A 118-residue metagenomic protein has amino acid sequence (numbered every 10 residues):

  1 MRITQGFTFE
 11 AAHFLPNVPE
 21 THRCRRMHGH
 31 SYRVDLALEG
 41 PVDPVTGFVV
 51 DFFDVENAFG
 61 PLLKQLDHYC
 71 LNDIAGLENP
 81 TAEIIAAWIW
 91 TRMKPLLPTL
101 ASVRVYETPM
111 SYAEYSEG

Functional and structural regions predicted by a protein language model:
M1-G118: Charge-rich, low-complexity N-terminal segments
